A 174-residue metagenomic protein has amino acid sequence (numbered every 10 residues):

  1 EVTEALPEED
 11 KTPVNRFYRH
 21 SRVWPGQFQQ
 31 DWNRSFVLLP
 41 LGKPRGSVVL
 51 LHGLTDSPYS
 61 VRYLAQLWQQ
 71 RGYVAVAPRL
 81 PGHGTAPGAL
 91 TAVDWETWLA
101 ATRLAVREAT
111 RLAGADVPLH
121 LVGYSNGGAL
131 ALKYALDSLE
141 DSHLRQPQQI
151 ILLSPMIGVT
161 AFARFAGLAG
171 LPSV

Functional and structural regions predicted by a protein language model:
E1-Q30, R34, L39-L41: N-terminal targeting or regulatory segments adjacent to alpha/beta-hydrolase or S9 domains
Q27-H83: Short, surface-exposed "cap/lid" segments of acyl-processing enzymes
T85-H120: Catalytic nucleophile-loop/oxyanion-hole region of alpha/beta-hydrolase and closely related hydrolase-like folds
V122-G127, A131: Gly/Ala-rich beta-loop-alpha elbow adjacent to hydrolase catalytic centers
K133-D137: Active-site signature of alpha/beta-hydrolase-fold catalytic machinery across serine- and Asp/Cys-nucleophile hydrolases
I151-F162: Active-site nucleophile loop of the alpha/beta-hydrolase fold
G170-V174: Mobile cap/lid helix-loop segments that gate and shape the active-site cleft of serine hydrolases
